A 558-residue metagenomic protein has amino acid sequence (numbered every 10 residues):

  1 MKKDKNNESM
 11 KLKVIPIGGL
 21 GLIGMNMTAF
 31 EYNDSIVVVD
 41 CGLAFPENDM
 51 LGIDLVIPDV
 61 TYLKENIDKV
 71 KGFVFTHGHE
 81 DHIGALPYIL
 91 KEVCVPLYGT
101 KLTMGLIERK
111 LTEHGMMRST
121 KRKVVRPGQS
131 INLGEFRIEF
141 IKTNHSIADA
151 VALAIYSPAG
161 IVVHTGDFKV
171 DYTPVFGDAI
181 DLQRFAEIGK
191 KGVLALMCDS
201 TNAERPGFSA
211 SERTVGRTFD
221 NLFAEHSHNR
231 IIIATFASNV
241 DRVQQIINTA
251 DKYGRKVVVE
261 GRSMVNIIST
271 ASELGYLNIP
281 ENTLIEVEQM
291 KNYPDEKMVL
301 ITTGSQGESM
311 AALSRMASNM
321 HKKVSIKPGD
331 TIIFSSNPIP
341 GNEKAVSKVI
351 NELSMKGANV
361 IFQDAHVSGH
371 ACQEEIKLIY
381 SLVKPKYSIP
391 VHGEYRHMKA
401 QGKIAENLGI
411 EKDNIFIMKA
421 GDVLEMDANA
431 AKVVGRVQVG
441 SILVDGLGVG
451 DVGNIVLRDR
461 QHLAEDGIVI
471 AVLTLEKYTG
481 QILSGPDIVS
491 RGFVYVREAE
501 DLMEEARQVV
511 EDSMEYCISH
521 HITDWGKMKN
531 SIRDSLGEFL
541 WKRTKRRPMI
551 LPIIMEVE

Functional and structural regions predicted by a protein language model:
K2-V74, H79-N292, A311-S325, K344-S347: His/Asp/Glu-rich metal-coordinating catalytic cores of metallo-dependent phosphodiesterases/hydrolases acting on
V14, R122-V124, A195-M197, I332 (+3 more regions): Conserved beta-strand scaffold positions in the cores of enzyme catalytic domains, especially in NTP/NDP-utilizing
L20, A44-N48, G52, K69-V70 (+4 more regions): A glycine- and charged-residue-rich anion-binding loop/surface
L22, I147, P294, L463-E465 (+1 more regions): Solvent-exposed loop and beta-edge segments used for protein-protein assembly and interaction
P96, I389, L551-P552: Short glycine-rich phosphate-binding loop at a beta-alpha junction
L111, A405, L540: Conserved hydrophobic residues forming the short capping helix/wall of the S-adenosyl-L-methionine
R205-S335, I339-I522, K529, D534: Hard-cation-handling environments
H521-E558: C-terminal tails and terminal domains of large nucleic-acid-associated and other macromolecular-machine proteins
